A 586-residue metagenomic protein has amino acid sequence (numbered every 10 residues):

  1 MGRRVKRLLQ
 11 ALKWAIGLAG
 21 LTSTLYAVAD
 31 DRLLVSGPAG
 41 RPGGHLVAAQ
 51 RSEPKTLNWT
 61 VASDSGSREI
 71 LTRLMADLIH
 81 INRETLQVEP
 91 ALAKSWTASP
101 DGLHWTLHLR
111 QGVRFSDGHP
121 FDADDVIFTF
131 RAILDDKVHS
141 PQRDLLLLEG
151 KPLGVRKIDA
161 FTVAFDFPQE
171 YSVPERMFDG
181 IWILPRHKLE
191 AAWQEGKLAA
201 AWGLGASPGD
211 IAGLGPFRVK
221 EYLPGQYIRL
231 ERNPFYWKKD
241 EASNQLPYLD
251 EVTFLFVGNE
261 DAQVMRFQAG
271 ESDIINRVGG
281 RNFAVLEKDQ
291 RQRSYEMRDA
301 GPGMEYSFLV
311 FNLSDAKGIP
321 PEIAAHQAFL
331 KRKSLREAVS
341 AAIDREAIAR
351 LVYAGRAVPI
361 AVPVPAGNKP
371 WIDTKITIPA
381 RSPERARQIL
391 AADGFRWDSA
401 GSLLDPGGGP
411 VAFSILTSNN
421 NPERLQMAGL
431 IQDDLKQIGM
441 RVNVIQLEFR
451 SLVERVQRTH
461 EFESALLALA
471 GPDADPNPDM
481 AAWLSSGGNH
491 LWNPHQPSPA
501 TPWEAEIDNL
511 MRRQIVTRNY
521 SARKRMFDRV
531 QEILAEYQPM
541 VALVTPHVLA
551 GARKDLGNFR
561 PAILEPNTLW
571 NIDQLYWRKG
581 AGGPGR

Functional and structural regions predicted by a protein language model:
G2-A15, G20-P38, H80, E84 (+9 more regions): Extracytoplasmic/periplasmic ligand-capture domains
K13, H108, R143-E195, E221-L223: Surface-exposed binding/hinge segments that line and control ligand-binding clefts or catalytic entry sites
R32, V47-P100, R131, A212-L214: N-terminal lobe/hinge region of extracytoplasmic solute-binding protein
V47, E89, H104-T106, T162-A164 (+1 more regions): General beta-strand recognition
S52-R68, L92, H119, P141 (+6 more regions): A structural "hinge/loop" feature
E53-P54, G112-V113, E170-Y171: Acidic glycine-/aspartate-rich tracts in secreted/extracellular proteins
P100-D101, D159: Residue-level recognition of beta-strand termini and adjacent short loop/turns
L543: Active-site-proximal polar cores
